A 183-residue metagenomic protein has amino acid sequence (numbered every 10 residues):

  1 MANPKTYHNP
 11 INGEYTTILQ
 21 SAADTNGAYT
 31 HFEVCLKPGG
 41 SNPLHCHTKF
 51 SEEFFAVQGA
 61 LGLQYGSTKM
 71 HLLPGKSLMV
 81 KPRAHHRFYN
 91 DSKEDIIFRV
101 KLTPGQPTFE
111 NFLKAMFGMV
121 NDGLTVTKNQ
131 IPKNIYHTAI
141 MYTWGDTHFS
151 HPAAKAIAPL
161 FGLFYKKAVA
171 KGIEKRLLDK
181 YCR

Functional and structural regions predicted by a protein language model:
H8-L44, T103: A short glycine-rich, His/Asp/Glu-containing loop-to-beta-strand
E33-K37, C46-L63: Short, conserved beta-strand element in jelly-roll/cupin
K37-G39, G75, R83, K93: Tight coil/turn sites that cap or link beta-strands
N42, T68-M70, I96: Short beta-strand segments
E53, S67-H85: Short acidic-glycine-tyrosine-enriched beta hairpin
P82-F112: Ligand-binding loop in jelly-roll beta-barrel domains
F109, L113-R183: Alpha-helical membrane-targeting segments
